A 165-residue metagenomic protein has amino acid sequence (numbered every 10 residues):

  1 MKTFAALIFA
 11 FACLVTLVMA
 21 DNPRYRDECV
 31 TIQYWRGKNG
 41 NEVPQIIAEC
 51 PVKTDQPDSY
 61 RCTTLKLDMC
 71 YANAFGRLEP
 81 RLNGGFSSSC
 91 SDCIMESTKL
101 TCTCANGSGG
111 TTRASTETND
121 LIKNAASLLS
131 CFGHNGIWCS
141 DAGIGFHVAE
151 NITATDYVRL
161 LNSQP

Functional and structural regions predicted by a protein language model:
M1-A20: Fungal secretory targeting signals
A20-P165: A structural motif
